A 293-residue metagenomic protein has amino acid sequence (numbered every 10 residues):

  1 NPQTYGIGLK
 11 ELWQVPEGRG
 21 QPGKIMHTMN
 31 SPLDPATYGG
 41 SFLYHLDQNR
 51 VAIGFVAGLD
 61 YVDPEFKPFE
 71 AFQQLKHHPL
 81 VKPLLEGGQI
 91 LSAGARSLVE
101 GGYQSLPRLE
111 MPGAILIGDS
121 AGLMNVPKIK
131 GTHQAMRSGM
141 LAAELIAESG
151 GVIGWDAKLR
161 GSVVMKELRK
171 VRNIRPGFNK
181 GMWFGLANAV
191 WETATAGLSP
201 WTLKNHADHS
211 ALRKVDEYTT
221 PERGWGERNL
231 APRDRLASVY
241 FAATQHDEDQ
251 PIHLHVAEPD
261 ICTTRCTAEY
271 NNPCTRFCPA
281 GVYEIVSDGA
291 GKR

Functional and structural regions predicted by a protein language model:
N1-E86, G122, S138-L141: Predominantly flavin-linked oxidoreductase catalytic cores and closely associated redox partners
P2, P127-A135, T267: Alpha-helix N-cap/helix-initiation motif
P83-G94, G150-G154: Flexible, glycine/charged-enriched surface loops at secondary-structure junctions
A95-V126, A237-L254, I261-F277, E284: FAD-binding beta-loop-beta segment adjacent to the flavin cofactor pocket
E110, L116-S120, T132-I146, C274 (+1 more regions): Extended, hydrophobic alpha-helical segments in both membrane/secreted and soluble proteins
G122-K128, M140, E144-G185, G291-R293: Active-site-proximal substrate-binding core of FAD-dependent oxidoreductases
F178-P232: C-terminal auxiliary extensions adjacent to catalytic cores
Y283-R293: C-terminal structured "cap/appendage" subdomains that terminate the fold
